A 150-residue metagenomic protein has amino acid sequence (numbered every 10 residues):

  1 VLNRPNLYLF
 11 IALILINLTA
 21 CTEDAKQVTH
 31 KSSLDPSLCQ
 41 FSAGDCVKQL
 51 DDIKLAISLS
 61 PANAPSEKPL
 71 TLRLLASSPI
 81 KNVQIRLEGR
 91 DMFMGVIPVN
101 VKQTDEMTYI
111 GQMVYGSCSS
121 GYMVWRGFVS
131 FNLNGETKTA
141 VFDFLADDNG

Functional and structural regions predicted by a protein language model:
V1-L9: Bacterial N-terminal signal peptides that target proteins for export
F10-A12, S42: Generic hydrophobic-segment detector
N17-A20: C-terminal motif of bacterial Sec signal peptides marking the signal peptidase cleavage site
T22-S120, V124, A140-N149: Contiguous segments within soluble domain cores/interaction surfaces
R126-V141: Short, exposed beta-strand-loop hairpins at the edges of beta-sheets in extracellular/periplasmic proteins
